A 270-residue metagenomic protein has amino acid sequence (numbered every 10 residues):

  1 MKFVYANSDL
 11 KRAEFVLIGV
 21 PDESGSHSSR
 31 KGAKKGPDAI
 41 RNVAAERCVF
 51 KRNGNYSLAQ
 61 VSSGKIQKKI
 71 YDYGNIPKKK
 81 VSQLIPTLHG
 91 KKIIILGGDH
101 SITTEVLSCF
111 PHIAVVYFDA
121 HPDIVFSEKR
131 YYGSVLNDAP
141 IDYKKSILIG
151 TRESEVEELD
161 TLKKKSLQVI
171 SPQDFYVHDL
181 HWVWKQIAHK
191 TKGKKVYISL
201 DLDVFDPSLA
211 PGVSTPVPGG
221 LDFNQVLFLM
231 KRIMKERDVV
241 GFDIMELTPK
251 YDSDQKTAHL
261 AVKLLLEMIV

Functional and structural regions predicted by a protein language model:
K2-V270: Conserved alpha-helical scaffold segments that buttress catalytic/binding sites
